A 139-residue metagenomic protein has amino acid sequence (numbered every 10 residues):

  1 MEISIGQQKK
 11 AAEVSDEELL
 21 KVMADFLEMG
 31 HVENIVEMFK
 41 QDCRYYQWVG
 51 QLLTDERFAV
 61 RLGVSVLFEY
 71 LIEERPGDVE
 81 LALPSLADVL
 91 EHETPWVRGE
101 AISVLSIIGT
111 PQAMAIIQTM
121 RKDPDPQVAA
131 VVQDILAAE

Functional and structural regions predicted by a protein language model:
E2-E17, K40-T54, P76-V89, T110-K122: Amphipathic alpha-helical scaffolding segments comprising HEAT/armadillo-like alpha-solenoid repeats
E2-Q7, L20-Q41, A59-P76, W96-T110 (+1 more regions): Structural detector for internal amphipathic alpha-helices that build alpha-solenoid repeat scaffolds
E56-R57, E93-T94, P124-D125: Short inter-helical turns and helix N-cap capping residues of alpha-solenoid HEAT/ARM repeat scaffolds
D88-P95, V128-A129: Short, mixed-charge aromatic SLiMs
A115-E139: Short, Lys/Arg-rich amphipathic alpha-helical interaction segments that bind nucleic acids or acidic protein surfaces
